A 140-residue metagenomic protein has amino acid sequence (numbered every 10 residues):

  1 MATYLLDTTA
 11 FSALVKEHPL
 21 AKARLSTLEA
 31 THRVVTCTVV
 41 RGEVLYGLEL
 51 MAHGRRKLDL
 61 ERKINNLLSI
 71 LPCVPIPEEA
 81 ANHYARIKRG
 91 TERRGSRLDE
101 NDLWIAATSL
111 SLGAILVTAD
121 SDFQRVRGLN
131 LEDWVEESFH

Functional and structural regions predicted by a protein language model:
M1-T36, E49-N65, S138-H140: Short, well-structured N-terminal submotif of metal-dependent ribonuclease cores
D7-T8, V40, A119, R127: A secondary-structure boundary/capping signal
D7-T8, V44, Y84, S109: Generic structural signal for small/hydrophobic residues in well-ordered secondary structure, especially within
F11, R41-V44, A81, F123: A generic structural signal for short hydrophobic patches within well-formed alpha-helices
A13-L14, R24, G47, Y84 (+2 more regions): Residues that scaffold the ATP/ADP-binding catalytic core of kinase and kinase-like folds
V35, V74, E132: General small-molecule cofactor/ligand-binding pocket signal
E49, I70-V117: Active-site neighborhoods of divalent-metal-dependent phosphate/nucleic-acid chemistry enzymes
A106, L110-H140: Acidic, PIN/NYN-like endoribonuclease modules and their adjacent C-terminal/linker elements
